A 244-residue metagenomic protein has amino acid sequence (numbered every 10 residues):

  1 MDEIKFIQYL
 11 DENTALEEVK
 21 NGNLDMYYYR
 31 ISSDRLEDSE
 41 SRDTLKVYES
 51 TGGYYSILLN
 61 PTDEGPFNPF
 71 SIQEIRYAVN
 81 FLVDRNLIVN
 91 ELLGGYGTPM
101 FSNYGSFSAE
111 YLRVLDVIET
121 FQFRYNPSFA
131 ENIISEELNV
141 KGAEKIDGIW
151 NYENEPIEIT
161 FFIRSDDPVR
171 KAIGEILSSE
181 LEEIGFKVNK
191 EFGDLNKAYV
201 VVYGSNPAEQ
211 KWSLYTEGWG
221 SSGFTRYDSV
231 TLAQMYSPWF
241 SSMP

Functional and structural regions predicted by a protein language model:
D2-I7, P156-S165, V188-N189, S213: Short, well-ordered beta-strand elements
I4, V19, L59-N60, V79 (+4 more regions): Buried hydrophobic packing residues in well-ordered domains
K5-P66, N86, N90-E91, P99: Extracellular/periplasmic solute-recognition and catalytic clefts
N13-L24, E175-I184, K197-W212: Short helices/loops that flank or line small-molecule/ion binding pockets
L16-E18, R35-S39, I57-L58, P66-P69 (+3 more regions): Extracytoplasmic/secreted cell-surface and envelope-processing proteins
Y27, K141-E144, E183-A198: Short, well-structured beta-strand/strand-turn elements
S50-G53, A198-P244: Acidic-aromatic pocket-rim loops
S71-S179, E183: Append "and occasionally in soluble cytosolic enzymes with long acidic Gly/Pro-rich linkers
